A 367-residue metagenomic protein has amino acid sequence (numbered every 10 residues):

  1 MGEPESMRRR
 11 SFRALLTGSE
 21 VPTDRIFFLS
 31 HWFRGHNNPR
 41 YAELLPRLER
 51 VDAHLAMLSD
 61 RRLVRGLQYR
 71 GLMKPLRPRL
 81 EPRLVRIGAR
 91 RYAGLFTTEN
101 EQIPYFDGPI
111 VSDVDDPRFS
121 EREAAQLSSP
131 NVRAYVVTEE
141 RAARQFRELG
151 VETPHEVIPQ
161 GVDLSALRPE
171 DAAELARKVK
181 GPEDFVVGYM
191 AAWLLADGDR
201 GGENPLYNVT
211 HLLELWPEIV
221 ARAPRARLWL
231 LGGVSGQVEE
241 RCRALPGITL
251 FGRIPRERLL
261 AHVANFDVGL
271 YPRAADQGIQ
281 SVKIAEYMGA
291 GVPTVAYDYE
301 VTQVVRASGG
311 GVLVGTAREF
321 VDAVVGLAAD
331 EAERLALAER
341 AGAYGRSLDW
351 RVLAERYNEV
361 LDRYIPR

Functional and structural regions predicted by a protein language model:
S6-L15, W350-R367: C-terminal alpha-helical cap of glycosyltransferases
R34-L44, P182-E240, L250-R256: Conserved catalytic-core segment of nucleotide-activated headgroup transferases in glycan assembly
R141, G161: Carbohydrate-associated surface elements
R168-G181: A short helix/loop element that forms part of the nucleotide-sugar donor recognition site in Leloir-type
A172, A332-D362: A charged, aromatic-enriched C-terminal amphipathic alpha-helix characteristic of glycosyltransferases across folds
L260, V282-G289, E300-Q303: Short alpha-helical segment that forms part of, or immediately flanks, the ligand-binding pocket in carbohydrate-active
V263-I279, V292: Acidic donor-binding loop of glycosyltransferase active sites
S308-R318, G326-A332: Conserved acidic donor-binding segment of nucleotide-sugar-dependent glycosyltransferases
